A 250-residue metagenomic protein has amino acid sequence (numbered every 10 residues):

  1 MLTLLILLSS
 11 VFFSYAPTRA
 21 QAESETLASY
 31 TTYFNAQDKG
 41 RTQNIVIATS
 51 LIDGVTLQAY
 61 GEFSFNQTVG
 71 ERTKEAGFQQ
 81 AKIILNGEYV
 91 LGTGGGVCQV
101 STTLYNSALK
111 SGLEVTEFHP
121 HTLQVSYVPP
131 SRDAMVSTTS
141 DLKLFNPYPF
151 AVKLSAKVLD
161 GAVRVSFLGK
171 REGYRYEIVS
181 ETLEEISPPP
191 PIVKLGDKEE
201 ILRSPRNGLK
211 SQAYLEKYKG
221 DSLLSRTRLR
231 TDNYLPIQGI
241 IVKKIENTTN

Functional and structural regions predicted by a protein language model:
M1-Y15: Sec-dependent N-terminal signal peptides of Gram-positive bacterial secreted proteins and lipoproteins
V11-N250: Well-ordered beta-sheet/strand-loop patches within structured domains
